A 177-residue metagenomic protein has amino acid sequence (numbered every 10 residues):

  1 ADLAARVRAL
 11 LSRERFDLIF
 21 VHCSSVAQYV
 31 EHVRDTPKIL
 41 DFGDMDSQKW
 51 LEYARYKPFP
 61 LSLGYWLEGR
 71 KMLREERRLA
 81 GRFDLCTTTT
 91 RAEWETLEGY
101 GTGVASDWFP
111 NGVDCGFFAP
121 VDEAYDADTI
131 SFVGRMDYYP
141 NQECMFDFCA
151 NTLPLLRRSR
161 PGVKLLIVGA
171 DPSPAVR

Functional and structural regions predicted by a protein language model:
A1, T36-R77, R135: Acceptor-binding helix/loop patch of EC 2.4 sugar-transfer enzymes, predominantly nucleotide-sugar-dependent
V7-V26, P37-I39: Short N-terminal targeting/anchoring amphipathic segment
F16, D35-T36, F83-D84, A127: Short, well-ordered alpha-helix to beta-strand connector turns
L18-F20, I39-D41, T87, S131-F132: Structural motif
C23, F42-D44, T90-R91: Helix N-cap/beta->alpha junction signal
S25-V26, A92-W94, P172-S173: Alpha-helix capping/helix-boundary segments
H32-V33, K49-R55, P120-D122, R177: Short aromatic-enriched loop/helix-cap "lid" or pocket-rim segments at secondary-structure transitions that line
F59, G81, T87, T96-G99 (+1 more regions): Conserved catalytic-core segment of nucleotide-activated headgroup transferases in glycan assembly
